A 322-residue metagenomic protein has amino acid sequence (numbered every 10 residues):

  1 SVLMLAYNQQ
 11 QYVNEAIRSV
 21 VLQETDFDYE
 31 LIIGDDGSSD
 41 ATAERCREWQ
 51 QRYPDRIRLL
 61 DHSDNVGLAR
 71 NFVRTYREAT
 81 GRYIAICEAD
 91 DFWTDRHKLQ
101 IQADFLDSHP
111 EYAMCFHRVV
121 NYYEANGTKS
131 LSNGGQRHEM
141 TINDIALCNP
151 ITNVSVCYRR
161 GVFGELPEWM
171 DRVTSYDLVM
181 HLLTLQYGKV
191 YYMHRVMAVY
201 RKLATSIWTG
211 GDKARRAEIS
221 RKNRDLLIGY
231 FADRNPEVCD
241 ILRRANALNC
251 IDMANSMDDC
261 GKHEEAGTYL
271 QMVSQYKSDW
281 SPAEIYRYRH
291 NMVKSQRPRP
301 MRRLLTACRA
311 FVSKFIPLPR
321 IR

Functional and structural regions predicted by a protein language model:
S1, E30, V179: Cell-envelope/extracellular polymer assembly enzymes that use nucleotide-activated donors
R18-D28: Short, acidic, metal-binding catalytic loop of nucleotide-sugar glycosyltransferases
D35-E44, D64, E88: A conserved acidic beta->alpha catalytic loop
H62-A79, I101: Glycine-rich, basic loop-to-helix element that forms the pyrophosphate-binding segment of sugar-nucleotide handling
R77, H117, N133-S220: Conserved nucleotide-sugar donor-binding catalytic segment
I84: Short aromatic/hydrophobic "clamp" motif used to bind/position activated sugar donors
H97-K129: Conserved donor NDP-sugar-binding/catalytic core segment of glycosyltransferases
D144, Y200-A204, T209-E237, D259-Y276: Catalytic core of nucleotide-sugar-dependent glycosyltransferases
